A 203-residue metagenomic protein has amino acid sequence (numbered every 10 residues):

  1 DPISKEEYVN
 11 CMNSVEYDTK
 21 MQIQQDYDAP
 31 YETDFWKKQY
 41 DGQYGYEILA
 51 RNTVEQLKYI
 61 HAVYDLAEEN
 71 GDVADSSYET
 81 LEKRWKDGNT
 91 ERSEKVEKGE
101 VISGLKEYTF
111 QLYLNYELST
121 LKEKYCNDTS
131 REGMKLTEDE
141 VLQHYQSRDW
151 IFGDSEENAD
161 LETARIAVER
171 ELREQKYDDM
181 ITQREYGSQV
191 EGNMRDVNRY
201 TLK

Functional and structural regions predicted by a protein language model:
D1-Y108: N-terminal targeting/tethering segments
P2-S4, C11, L66, Q189 (+2 more regions): Soluble periplasmic/extracytoplasmic beta-strand elements of cell-envelope proteins
P2-Y8, G42-R51, E55-I60, D75-Y78 (+7 more regions): Solvent-exposed, acidic/flexible segments
E16-T19, Y145, V168, K176: Hydrophobic face of amphipathic alpha-helices
Y64, E68, C126-N127, E169: Amphipathic alpha-helical segments within well-ordered protein domains
R92-E107, W150-I166: Charged/polar, low-hydrophobicity segments characteristic of intrinsically disordered regions and flexible loops
I102-G104, K124-N158, Q175-K176, M180-R195 (+1 more regions): Acidic/polar surface patches and capping/hinge elements
